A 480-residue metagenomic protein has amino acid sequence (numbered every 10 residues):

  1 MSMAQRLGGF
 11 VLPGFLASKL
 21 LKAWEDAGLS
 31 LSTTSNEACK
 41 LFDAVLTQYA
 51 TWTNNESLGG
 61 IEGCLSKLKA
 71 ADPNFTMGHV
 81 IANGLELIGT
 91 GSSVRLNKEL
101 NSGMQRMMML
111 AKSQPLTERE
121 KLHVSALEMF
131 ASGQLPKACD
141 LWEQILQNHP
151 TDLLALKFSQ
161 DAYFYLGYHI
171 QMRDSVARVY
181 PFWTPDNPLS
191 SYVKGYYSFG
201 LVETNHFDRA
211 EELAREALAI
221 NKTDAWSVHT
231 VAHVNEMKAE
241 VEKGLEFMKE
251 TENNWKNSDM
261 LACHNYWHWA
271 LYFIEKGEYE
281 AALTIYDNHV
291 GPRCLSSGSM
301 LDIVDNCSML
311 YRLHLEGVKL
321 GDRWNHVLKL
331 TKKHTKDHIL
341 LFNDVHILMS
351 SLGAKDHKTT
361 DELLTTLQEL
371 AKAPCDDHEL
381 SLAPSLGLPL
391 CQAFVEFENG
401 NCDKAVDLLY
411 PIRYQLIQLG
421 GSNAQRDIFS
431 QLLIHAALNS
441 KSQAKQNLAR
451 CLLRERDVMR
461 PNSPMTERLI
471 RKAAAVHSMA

Functional and structural regions predicted by a protein language model:
S2-W226, V231, E236-K243, K249 (+5 more regions): N-terminal alpha-helical interaction modules that lie
W269: Core active-site phosphate/anionic-ligand binding loop and the adjoining beta-turn-alpha structural block in enzyme
C391-A393, L432-L433: C-terminal, well-structured subdomains that either form a transmembrane helix-short loop-helix hairpin in multi-pass
G420-A424: Conserved blade-ending motifs and adjacent loop-strand segments that build the rim/top face of beta-propeller domains
I428-F429: Short basic/aromatic active-site micro-motif
L438-S440, L452: CBM-like carbohydrate-recognition segments
